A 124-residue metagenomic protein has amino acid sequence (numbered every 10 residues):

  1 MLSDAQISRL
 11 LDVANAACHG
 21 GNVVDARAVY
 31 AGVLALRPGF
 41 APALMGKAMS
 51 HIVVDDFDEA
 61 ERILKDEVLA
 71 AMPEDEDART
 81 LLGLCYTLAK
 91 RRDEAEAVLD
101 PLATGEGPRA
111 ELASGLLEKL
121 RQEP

Functional and structural regions predicted by a protein language model:
D4-V29: Alpha-helical segment of the N-proximal tetratricopeptide repeat
Q6, F40, D75, R109-A110: Residue-level recognition of tetratricopeptide repeat
